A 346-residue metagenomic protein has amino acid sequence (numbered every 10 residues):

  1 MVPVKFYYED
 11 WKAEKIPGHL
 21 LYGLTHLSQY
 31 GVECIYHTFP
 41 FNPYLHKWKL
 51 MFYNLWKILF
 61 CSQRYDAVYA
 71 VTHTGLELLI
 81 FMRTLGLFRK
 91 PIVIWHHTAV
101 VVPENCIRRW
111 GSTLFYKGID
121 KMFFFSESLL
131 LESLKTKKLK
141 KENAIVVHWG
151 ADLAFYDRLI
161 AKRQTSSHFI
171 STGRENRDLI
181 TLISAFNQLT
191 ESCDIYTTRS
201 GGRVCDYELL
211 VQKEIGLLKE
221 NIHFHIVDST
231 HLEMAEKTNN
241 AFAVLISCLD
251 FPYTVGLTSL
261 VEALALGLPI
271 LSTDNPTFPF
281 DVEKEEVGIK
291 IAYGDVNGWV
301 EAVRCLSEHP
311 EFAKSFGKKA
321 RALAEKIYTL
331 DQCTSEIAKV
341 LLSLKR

Functional and structural regions predicted by a protein language model:
W56-R64, A99-M122: Membrane-proximal helix-turn-helix segments that form the acceptor-binding/catalytic region of lipid-linked
L131-K135, H148-S166, I180, R346: Acidic anion/phosphate-binding donor-loop and adjacent secondary structure in glycosyltransferase catalytic cores
A161-R177, L182-Y196: Conserved donor-binding/catalytic core segment of Leloir-type glycosyltransferases
T197, Y207-T238: Nucleotide-activated donor-binding/catalytic signature segment of Leloir-type glycosyltransferases, i.e., the conserved
T238-Y253, L268: Acidic donor-binding loop of glycosyltransferase active sites
K284-E285, I289-V296, C305-E311: Conserved acidic donor-binding segment of nucleotide-sugar-dependent glycosyltransferases
G298, C305, F312-I327, E336-K339: A short, well-ordered alpha-helix in the C-terminal region of glycosyltransferases
L330-R346: C-terminal alpha-helical cap of glycosyltransferases
